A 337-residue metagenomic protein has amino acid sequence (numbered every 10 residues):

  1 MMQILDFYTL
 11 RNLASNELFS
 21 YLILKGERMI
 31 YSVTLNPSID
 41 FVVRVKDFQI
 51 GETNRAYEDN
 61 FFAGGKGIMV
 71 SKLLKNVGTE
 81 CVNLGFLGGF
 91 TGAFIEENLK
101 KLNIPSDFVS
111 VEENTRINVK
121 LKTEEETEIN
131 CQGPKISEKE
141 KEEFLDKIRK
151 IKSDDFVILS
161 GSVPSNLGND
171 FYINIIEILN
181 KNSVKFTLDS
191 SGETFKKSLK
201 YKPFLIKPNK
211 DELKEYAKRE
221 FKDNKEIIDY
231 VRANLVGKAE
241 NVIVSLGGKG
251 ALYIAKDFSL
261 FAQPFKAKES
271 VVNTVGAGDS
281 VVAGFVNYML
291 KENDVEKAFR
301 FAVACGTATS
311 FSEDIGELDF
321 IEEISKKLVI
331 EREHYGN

Functional and structural regions predicted by a protein language model:
M1, F7, A14-L84, G92-F94 (+1 more regions): Glycine-rich phosphate/adenosyl-contacting loop at the front of the ribokinase-like
M29-Y31, D155-F156, N241: Structural motif
D47-R55, P208-N209, F261-F265: Short glycine/proline- and charge-enriched loop/turn segments that cap or connect secondary-structure elements
E52, K75-D155, E323-N337: Conserved N-terminal subdomain of the carbohydrate kinase-like
L74, N209, G278: Short, conserved phosphate/pyrophosphate- and ester-handling motifs at nucleotide-, phospho-/glycolipid
E128-N130, D154-G161, D189, K207-E212: Short beta-strands and strand-loop turn motifs
I173-S259: Conserved phosphate/ATP/ADP-binding segment of small-molecule kinases
K196, N224-N337: Conserved phosphate-binding/catalytic region of the ribokinase-like
